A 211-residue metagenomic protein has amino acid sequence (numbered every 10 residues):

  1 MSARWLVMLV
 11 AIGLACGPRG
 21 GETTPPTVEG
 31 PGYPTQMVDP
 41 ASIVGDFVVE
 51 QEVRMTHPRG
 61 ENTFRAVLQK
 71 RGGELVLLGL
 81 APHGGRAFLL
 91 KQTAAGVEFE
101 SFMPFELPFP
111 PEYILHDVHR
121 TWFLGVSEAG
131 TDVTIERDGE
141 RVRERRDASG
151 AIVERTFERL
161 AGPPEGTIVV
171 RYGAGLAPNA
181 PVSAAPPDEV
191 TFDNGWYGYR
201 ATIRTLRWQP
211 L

Functional and structural regions predicted by a protein language model:
M1-L6: Bacterial N-terminal signal peptides that target proteins for export
I12-A15: C-terminal motif of bacterial Sec signal peptides marking the signal peptidase cleavage site
G17-G20: Bacterial signal peptide processing site
T24-E50: Post-signal peptide N-terminal segment of mature Sec-exported envelope proteins
A41-A94, E98-E100: N-terminal mature ectodomain segment of secretory-pathway/periplasmic proteins
P82-R86, F105-L107, L160-G162, G198: Short, surface-exposed beta-strand-loop junctions and turns on beta-sheet-rich folds
V97-E128: Acidic/charged, solvent-exposed loop-and-adjacent secondary-structure segments enriched in E/D, K/R, S/T, and G/P
T134-L211: Gly/Pro-enriched, hydrophobic low-complexity segments that function as extracytoplasmic propeptides/linkers
